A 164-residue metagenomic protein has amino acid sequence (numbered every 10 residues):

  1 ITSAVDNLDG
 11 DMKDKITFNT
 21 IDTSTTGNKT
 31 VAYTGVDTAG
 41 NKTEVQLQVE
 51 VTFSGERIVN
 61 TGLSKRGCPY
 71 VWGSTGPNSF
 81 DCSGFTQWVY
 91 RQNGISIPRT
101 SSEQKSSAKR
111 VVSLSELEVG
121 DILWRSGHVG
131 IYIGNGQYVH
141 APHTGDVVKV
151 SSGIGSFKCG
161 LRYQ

Functional and structural regions predicted by a protein language model:
I1-S3: A short beta-strand segment in extracellular, disulfide-stabilized domains
D6-L8, A39, R66, Y90-N93 (+2 more regions): Generic helix-packing signal
N7-V51: Serine/threonine-rich, repeat-prone extracellular segments and beta-strand-based repeat modules of secreted/surface
G10, G27, G40, G67 (+5 more regions): Glycine-centered flexibility sites
T52-R57: Intrinsically disordered, low-complexity Ser/Thr-rich linker and spacer segments in cell-wall-related proteins
N60-T61, I95-L114, G127, I133-Q164: Aromatic- and glycine-rich peptidoglycan recognition patches
N60-V119: Catalytic cysteine-centered active-site loop
